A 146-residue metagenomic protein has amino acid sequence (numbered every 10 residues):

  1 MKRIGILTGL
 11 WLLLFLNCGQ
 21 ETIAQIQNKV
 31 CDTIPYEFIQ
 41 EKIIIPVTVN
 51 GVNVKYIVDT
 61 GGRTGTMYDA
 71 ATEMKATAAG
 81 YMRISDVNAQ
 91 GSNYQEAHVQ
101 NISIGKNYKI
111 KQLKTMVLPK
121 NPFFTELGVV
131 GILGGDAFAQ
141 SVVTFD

Functional and structural regions predicted by a protein language model:
M1-Q27: Bacterial Sec-dependent N-terminal signal peptides
G19-D146: Pepsin/retropepsin-fold aspartyl endopeptidases
